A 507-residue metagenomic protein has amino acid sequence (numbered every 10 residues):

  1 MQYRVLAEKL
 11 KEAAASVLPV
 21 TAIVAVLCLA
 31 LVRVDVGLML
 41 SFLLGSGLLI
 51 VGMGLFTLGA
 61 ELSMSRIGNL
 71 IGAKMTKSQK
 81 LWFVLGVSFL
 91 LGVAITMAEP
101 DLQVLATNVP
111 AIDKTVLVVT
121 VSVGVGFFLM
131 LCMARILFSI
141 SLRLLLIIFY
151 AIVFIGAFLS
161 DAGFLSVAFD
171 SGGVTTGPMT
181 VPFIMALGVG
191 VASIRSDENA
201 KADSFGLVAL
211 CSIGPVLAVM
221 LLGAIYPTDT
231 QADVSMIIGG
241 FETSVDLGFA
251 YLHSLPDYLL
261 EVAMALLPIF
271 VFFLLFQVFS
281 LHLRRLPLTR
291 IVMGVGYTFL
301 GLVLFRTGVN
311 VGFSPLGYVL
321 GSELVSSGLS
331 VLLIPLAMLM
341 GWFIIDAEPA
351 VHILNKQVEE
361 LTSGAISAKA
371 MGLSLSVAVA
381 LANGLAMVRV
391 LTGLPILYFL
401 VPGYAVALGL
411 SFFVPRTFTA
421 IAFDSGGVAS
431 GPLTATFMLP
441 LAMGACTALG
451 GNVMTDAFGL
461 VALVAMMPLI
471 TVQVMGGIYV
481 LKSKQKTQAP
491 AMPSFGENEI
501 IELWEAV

Functional and structural regions predicted by a protein language model:
M1-A13, V17, G68-W82, S196-L207 (+6 more regions): Intrinsically disordered, low-complexity non-transmembrane regions of multi-pass membrane transporters
M1-Y3, C132-I147, A162-G163, R195-G240 (+4 more regions): Juxtamembrane and boundary regions of transmembrane helices in multi-pass small-molecule transporters and channels
A7-A13, V34-L44, T76, V109-V118 (+8 more regions): Interfacial loop-to-helix junctions that mark the boundaries of transmembrane helices in multi-pass membrane
L10-S16, L40-S46, K74-W82, L142-I147 (+3 more regions): Alpha-helical transmembrane segments and their helix-start/interface "positive-inside/aromatic belt" motifs in integral
L18-L31, G45-L55, V87-A94, G124-R135 (+10 more regions): Hydrophobic core segments of alpha-helical transmembrane domains in multi-pass membrane transport and ion-translocation
V26-L40, A60-G68, A94-V109, F128-I140 (+11 more regions): Transmembrane helix-loop junctions in multi-pass membrane proteins
G72-K74, L81-I152, S330-S411: Helix-loop-helix junctions within the multi-pass membrane cores of secondary transporters/permeases
I238-A350: Transmembrane helical segments that form the transport core of multi-pass membrane transport proteins
